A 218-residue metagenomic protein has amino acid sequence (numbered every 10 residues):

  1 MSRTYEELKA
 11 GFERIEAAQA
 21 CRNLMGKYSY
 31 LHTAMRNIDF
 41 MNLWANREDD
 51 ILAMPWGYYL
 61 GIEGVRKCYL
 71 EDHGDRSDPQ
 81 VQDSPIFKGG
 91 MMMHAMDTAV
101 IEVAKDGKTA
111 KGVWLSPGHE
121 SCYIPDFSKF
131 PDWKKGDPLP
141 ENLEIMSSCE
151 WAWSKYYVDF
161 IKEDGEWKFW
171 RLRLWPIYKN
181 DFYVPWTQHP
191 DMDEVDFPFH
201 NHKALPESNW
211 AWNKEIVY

Functional and structural regions predicted by a protein language model:
M1-A34, I38-N46: Short, low-complexity N-terminal intrinsically disordered segments enriched in polar/charged residues
Q19, G90-M92, C149-W151: Transmembrane beta-barrel outer-membrane domains
N37-K134: A solvent-exposed, acidic/Ser-Thr-rich amphipathic alpha-helical stretch
P55-W56, L143-S147: Active-site rim elements
H94-M96, W151-Y156: Short, surface-exposed coil-to-beta transition loops
T109-V113, W153-P190: Short beta-strand edge/turn micro-motifs at domain boundaries
P125-I145, W186: Short, surface-exposed loop/helix-turn segments at secondary-structure junctions that function as lids/hinges flanking
V184-Y218: Acidic/histidine-enriched, glycine/proline-rich intrinsically disordered or flexible terminal extensions
